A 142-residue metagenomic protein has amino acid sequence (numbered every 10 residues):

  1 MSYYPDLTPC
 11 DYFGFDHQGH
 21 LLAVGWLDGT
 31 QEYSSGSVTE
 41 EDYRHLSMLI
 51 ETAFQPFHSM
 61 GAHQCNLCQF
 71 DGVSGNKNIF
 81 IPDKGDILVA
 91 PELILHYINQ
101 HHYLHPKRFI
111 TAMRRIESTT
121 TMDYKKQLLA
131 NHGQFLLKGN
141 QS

Functional and structural regions predicted by a protein language model:
M1-S142: Alpha-helical interaction/linker modules in multidomain eukaryotic proteins
